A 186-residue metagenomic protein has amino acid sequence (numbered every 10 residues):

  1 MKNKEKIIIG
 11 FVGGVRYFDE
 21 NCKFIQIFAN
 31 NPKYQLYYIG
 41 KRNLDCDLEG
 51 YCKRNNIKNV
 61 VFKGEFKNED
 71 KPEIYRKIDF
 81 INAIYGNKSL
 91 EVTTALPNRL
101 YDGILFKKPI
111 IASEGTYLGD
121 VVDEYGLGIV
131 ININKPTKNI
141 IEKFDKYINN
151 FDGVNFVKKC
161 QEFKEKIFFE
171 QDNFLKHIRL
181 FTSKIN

Functional and structural regions predicted by a protein language model:
M1-E20, F24-F28, Y37: Conserved donor-binding/catalytic core segment of Leloir-type glycosyltransferases
K6, Y38-G40, C46-E73, K77: Nucleotide-activated donor-binding/catalytic signature segment of Leloir-type glycosyltransferases, i.e., the conserved
F11-R16, K41, G64-E65, L127: Conserved donor-binding loops in enzymes that form glycosidic bonds
D19, E69-I74, I81-D102, A112-D120: Nucleotide-sugar-dependent
D79, K107: A short alpha->beta transition loop at the rim of the catalytic pocket in nucleotide-sugar-dependent
G119-F144: Change "using UDP/GDP/dTDP sugars" to "using nucleotide sugars
N134-I141, I148-S183: A charged, aromatic-enriched C-terminal amphipathic alpha-helix characteristic of glycosyltransferases across folds
